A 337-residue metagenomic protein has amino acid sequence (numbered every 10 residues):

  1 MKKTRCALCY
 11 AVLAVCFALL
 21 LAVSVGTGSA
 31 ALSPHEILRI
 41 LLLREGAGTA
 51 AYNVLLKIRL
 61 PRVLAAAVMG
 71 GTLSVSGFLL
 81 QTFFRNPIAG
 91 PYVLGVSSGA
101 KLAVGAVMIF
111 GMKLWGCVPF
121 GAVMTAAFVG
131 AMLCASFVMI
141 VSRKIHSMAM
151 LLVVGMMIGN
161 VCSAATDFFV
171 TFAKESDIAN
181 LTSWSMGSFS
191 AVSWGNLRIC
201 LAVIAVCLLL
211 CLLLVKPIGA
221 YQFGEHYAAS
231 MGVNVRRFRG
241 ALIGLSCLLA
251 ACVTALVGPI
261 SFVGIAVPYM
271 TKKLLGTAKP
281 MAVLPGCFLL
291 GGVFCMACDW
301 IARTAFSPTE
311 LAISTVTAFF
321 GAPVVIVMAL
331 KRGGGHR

Functional and structural regions predicted by a protein language model:
M1-R337: Alpha-helical transmembrane segments in inner-membrane proteins
